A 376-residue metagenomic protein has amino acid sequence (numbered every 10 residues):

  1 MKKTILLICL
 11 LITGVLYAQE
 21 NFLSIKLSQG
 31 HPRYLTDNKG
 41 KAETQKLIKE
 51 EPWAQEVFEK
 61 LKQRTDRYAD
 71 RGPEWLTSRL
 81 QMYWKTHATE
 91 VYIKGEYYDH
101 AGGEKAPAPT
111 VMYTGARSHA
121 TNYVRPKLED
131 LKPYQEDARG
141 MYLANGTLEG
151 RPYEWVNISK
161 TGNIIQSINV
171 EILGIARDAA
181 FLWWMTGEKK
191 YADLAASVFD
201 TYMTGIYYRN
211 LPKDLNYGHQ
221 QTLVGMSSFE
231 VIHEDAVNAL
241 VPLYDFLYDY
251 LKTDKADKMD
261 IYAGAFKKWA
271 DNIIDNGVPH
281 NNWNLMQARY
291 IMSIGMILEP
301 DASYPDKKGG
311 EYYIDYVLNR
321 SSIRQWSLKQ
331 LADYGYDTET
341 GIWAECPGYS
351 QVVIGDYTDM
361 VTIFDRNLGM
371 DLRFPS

Functional and structural regions predicted by a protein language model:
M1-E20: Bacterial Sec-dependent N-terminal signal peptides
L7, K41-A42, Y349: A generic structural micro-environment signature that highlights single residues at secondary-structure boundaries
L7, L23, A88, A108 (+2 more regions): Exposed boundary/loop context
L11-G14, H31, S350-V353: Generic secretory/membrane-interface signal
I12-T13, L47, S303: Alpha-helical transmembrane segments and their juxtamembrane interfaces
Q19-M296, L318, T358-D365: Extracellular glycan-targeting catalytic surfaces
D260-S376: Extracellular polysaccharide-recognition and catalytic grooves
